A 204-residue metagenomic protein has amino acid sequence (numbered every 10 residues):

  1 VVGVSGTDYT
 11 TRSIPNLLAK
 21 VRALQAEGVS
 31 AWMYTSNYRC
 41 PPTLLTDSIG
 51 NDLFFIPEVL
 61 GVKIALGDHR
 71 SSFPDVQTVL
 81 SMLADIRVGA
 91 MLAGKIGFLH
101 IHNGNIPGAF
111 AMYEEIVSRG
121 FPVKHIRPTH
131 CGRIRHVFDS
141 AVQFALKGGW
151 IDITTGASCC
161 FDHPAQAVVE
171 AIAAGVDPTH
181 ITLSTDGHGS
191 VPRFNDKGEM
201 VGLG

Functional and structural regions predicted by a protein language model:
V1-S13, A19-P41, P57-R70, M91-G104 (+2 more regions): Divalent metal-dependent hydrolysis catalytic cores, especially in the metallo-beta-lactamase
T11, D196-K197: Short glycine/threonine-rich loop-to-helix capping motif typified by GTGT followed within a few residues by an Asp-Pro
R12, N16, P74-S81, G204: Alpha-helix N-cap and loop-to-helix initiation/capping positions
P15-K20, T46-I49, I116, Q166-E170: Short low-complexity, flexible loop/linker segments enriched in glycine and/or proline with clustered acidic
P42-L53, D75-T78, A109-A111, V137-D139: Short, acidic/polar
L45-T46, F194-D196: Short aromatic-enriched loop/helix-cap "lid" or pocket-rim segments at secondary-structure transitions that line
F54, V62-I86: Phosphate/diphosphate-binding glycine-rich loops and adjacent basic-rich segments that engage nucleotide
A84-F194, M200-L203: Active-site core of metal-dependent hydrolases
